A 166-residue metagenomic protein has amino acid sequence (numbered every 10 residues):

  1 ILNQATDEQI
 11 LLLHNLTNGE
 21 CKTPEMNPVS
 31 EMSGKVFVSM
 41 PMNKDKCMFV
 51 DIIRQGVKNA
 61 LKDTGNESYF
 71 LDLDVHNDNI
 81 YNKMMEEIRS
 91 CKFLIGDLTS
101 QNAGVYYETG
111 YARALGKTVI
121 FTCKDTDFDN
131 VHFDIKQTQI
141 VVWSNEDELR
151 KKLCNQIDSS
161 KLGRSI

Functional and structural regions predicted by a protein language model:
I1-I166: Conserved catalytic or regulatory cores that recognize and/or transform ribose-phosphate-containing ligands
